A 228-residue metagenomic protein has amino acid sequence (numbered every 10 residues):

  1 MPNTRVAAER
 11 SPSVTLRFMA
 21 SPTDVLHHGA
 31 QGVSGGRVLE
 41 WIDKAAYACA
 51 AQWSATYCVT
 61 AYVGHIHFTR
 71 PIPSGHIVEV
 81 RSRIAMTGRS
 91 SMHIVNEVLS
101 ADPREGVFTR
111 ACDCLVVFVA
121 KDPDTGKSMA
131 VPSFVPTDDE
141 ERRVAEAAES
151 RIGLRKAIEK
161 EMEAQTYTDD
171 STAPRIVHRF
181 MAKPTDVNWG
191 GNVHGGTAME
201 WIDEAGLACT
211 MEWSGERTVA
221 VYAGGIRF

Functional and structural regions predicted by a protein language model:
M1-V33, A145, E149-W201, A208-G215: Catalytic strand-loop segment that frames the active site of acyl-thioester-processing enzymes
N3-R5, E9-R17, I72-I77, A85-I158 (+1 more regions): HotDog/MaoC-like acyl-thioester-processing domains
E9-S11, A46-M92, T109-C114, E204-F228: Hydrophobic beta-strand-centered segment that forms part of the acyl-chain substrate-binding groove
P22-T23, T60-H65, T69, S128-V131 (+1 more regions): Generic secondary-structure boundary/loop-capping signal
G29-V33, V38-K44, A51: N-terminal, Lys/Arg-enriched amphipathic/low-complexity engagement segments that precede the first folded domain
R37-W41, A45, T197-W201, A205: Short amphipathic alpha-helical face segments that pack within enzyme cores and frequently flank/anchor catalytic
E40, H76, V80, D124 (+1 more regions): Short alpha-helical basic/polar micro-motif
I42, I66, N96: Conserved GNAT-family N-acetyltransferase fold
